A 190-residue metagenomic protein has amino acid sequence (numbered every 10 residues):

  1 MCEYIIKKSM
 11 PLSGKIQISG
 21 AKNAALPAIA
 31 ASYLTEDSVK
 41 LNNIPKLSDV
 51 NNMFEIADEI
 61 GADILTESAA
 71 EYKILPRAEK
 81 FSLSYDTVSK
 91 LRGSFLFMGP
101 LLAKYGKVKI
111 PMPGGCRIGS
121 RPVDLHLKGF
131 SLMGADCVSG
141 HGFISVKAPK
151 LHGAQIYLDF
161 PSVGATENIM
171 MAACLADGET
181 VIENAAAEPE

Functional and structural regions predicted by a protein language model:
M1-E190: Structural preference for solvent-exposed beta-strand-turn elements and adjacent flexible terminal/loop segments within
